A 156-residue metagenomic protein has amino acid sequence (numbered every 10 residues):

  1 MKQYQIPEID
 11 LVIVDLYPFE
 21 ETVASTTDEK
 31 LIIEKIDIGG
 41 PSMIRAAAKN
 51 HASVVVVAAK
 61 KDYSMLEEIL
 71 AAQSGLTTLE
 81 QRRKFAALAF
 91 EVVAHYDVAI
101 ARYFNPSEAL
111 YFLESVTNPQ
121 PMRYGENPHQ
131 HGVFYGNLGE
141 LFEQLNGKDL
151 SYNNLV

Functional and structural regions predicted by a protein language model:
M1-A109: N-terminal beta-alpha lobe that positions the nucleotide/phosphoryl donor in ATP/NTP-coupled carboxylate activation
A109-V156: Long, structured protein-protein interaction/assembly regions in large complexes
